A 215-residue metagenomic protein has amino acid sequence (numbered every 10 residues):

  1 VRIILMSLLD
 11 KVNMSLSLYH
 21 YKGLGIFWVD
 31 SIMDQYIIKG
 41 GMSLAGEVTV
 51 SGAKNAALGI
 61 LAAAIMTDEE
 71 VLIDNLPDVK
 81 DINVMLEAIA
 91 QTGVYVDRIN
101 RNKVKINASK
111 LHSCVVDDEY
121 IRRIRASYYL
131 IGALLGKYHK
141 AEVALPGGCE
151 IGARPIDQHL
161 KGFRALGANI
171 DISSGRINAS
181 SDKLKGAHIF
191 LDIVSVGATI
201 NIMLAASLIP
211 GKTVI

Functional and structural regions predicted by a protein language model:
M6-S7, G136: Intrinsically disordered, low-complexity polar segments enriched in Ser/Thr/Pro and acidic
S7-L9, L18: Glycine-centered signal
M14-I215: Structural preference for solvent-exposed beta-strand-turn elements and adjacent flexible terminal/loop segments within
